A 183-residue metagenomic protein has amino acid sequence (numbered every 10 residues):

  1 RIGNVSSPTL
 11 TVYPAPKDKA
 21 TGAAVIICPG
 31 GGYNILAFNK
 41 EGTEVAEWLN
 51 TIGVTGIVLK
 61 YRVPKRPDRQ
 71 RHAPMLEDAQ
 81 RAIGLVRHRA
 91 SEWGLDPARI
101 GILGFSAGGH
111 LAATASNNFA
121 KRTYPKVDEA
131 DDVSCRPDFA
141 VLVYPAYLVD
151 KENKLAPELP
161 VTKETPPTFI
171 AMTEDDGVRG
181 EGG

Functional and structural regions predicted by a protein language model:
R1-A23, L76, T162-K163: N-terminal cap/lid segment of alpha/beta-hydrolase-fold proteins
K19, G32-E41, L59-P74, R89 (+2 more regions): Cap/lid segment of the alpha/beta-hydrolase catalytic domain
I27-G30, V58, A171: Structural cue for short, hydrophobic secondary-structure segments
P29-N34, S106, Y147, E174-D175: Active-site glycine-rich loops that stabilize anionic/oxyanionic intermediates across multiple enzyme folds
F38-V58: Short amphipathic alpha-helix adjacent to the substrate-entry channel of hydrolases
E77-E164: Primarily recognizes the serine-hydrolase "nucleophile elbow" in alpha/beta-hydrolase and SGNH/GDSL folds
E164, F169-M172: Short beta-strand/loop motif that positions the catalytic acidic residue of the alpha/beta-hydrolase fold
G177-G183: Conserved alpha/beta-hydrolase "acid-adjacent" motif
